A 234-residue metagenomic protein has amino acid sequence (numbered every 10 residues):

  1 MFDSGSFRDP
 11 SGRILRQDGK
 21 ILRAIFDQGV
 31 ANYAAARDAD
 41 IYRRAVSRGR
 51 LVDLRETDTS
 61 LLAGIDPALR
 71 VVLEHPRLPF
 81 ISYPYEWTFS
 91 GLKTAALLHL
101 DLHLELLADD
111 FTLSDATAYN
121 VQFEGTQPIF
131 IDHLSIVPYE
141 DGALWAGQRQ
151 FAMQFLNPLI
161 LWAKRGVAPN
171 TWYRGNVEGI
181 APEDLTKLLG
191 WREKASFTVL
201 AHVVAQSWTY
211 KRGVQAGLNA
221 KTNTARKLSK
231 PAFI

Functional and structural regions predicted by a protein language model:
M1-D18, T57: ATP-binding glycine-rich phosphate-binding loop
S11-A35, Y85: ATP-binding glycine-rich loop module of kinase domains
A24, Q148-I234: N-terminal auxiliary segments of SAM/dcSAM-dependent transferases
A36-G49, T88-S114, P158: Conserved kinase catalytic-core helix
R48, I81-L98, K164-T171, G175-L185: Polybasic, positively charged surfaces/segments
V52-L98: Conserved structural core of kinase catalytic domains
R55-L62, T112-E124, Y173-R174: Short, glycine/charge-rich beta-strand/loop segments that flank catalytic centers and engage negatively charged groups
T112-G166: Catalytic activation segment of kinase domains across protein kinase-like and atypical kinase folds
